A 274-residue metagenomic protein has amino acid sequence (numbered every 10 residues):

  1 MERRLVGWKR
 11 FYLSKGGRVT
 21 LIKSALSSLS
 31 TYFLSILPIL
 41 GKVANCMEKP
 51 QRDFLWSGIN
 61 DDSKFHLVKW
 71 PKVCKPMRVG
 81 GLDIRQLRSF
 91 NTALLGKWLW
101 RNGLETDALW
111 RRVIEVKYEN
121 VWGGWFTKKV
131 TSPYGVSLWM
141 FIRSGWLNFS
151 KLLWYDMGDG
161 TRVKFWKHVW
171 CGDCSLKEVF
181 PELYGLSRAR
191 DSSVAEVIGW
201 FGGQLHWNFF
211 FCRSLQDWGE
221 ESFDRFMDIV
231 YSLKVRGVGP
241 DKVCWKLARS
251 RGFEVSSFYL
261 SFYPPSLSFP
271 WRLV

Functional and structural regions predicted by a protein language model:
M1-V274: A helix-boundary/hinge signal
